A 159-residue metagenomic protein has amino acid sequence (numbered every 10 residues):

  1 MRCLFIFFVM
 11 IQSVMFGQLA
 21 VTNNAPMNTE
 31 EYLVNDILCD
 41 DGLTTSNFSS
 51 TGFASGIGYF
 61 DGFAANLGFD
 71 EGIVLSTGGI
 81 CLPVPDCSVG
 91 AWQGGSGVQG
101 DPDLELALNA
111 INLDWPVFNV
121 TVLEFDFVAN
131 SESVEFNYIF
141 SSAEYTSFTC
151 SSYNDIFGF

Functional and structural regions predicted by a protein language model:
M1-N23: Bacterial Sec-dependent N-terminal signal peptides
Q18-F159: Aromatic (Trp/Tyr/Phe) and Gly/Pro-enriched flexible surface segments
